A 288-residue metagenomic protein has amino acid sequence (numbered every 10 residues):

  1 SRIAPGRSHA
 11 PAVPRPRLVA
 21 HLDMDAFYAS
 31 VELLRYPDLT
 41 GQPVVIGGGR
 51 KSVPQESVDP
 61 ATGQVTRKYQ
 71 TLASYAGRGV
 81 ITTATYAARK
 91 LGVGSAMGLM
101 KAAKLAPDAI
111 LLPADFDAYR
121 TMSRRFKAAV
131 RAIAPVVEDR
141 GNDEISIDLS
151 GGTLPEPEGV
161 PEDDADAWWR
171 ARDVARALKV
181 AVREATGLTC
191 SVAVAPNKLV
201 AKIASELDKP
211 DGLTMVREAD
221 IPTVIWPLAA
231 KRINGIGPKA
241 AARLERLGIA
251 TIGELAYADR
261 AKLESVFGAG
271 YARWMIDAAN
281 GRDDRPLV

Functional and structural regions predicted by a protein language model:
S1-N142, S146, G151-L154: Residues that scaffold, gate, or flank divalent-cation-dependent active/transport sites
P14, I225, R232, A240-V288: DNA-contacting surface of Y-family translesion DNA polymerases
E32-L33, E56-P60, V200-D208, L287-V288: Short acidic, glycine/serine/threonine-rich loops at helix termini
V137, E156, D208-T214, I249-I252 (+1 more regions): A short alpha->loop->secondary-structure connector
N142-G151, P196-A201, A258: Short, conserved phosphate-binding/catalytic loop or strand-edge motifs used in phosphoryl-/nucleotidyl-transfer
I147-K179, D208, G248: Catalytic palm subdomain of template-directed nucleic-acid polymerases, centered on the conserved carboxylate motif
R170-K231: Long, highly charged, low-complexity intrinsically disordered interaction regions that mediate electrostatic DNA/RNA
